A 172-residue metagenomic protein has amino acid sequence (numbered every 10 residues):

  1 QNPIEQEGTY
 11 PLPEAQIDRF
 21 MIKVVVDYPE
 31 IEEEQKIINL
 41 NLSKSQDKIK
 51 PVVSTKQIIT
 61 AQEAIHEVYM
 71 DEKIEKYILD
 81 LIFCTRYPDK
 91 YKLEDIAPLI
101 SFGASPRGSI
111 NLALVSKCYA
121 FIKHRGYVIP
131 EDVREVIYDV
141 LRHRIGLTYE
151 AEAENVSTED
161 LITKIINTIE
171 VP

Functional and structural regions predicted by a protein language model:
Q1-V68, K117-Y119: Canonical AAA+ ATPase core
L12, E33, V53, Y69 (+4 more regions): Alpha-helix N-cap and coil->helix boundary residues
L12-E14, K50, M70, S101 (+1 more regions): Replace "in large, NTP-powered and nucleic-acid-processing enzymes" with "in large, NTP-powered factors and other
K36, E63, K76, D80 (+1 more regions): Replace "anionic and nucleotidyl ligands
I37-I38, I78, I82, V136-L141: Short alpha-helical scaffolding segments that buttress acidic/His motifs in well-ordered protein cores
K48-S109: Conserved AAA+ ATPase small/helical "lid" subdomain
Y87-P172: C-terminal engagement/docking regions of AAA+ P-loop ATPases
